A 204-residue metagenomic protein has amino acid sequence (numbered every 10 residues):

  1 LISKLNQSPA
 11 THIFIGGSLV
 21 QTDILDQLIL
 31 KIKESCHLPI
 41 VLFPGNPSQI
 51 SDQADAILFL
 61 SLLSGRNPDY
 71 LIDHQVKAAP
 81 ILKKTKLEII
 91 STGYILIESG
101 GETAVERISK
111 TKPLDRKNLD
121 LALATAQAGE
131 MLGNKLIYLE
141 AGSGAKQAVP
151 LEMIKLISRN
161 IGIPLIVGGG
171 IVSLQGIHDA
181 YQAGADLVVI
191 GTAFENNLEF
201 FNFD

Functional and structural regions predicted by a protein language model:
L1, L42, N46-F59, R159-I190: Catalytic cores of alpha/beta
L1-I29, E34-S35, K110-L136: Conserved N-terminal beta1-alpha1 strand-loop-helix module at the mouth
H12-F14, P39-V41, A56, I90-L96 (+3 more regions): Structural preference for beta-strand elements that scaffold enzyme active sites
F14-V20, A56, L60-L71, A141-G144 (+2 more regions): Glycine-rich phosphate-binding active-site loops on the catalytic face of alpha/beta enzymes
L25-S48, A78-I90, Q147-S173, F201-D204: Alpha-helix-loop-beta-strand connector modules within alpha/beta enzyme cores
K31-I32, I57-S61, Q75-V76, K155-L156 (+1 more regions): Short, hinge-like loop/turn segments at secondary-structure boundaries
Q49-E130: Conserved anion-binding
L87-E102, R116-A124, R159-G162, S173-D204: Alpha/beta catalytic cores of nucleotide-metabolism and tRNA/nucleoside-modifying enzymes
